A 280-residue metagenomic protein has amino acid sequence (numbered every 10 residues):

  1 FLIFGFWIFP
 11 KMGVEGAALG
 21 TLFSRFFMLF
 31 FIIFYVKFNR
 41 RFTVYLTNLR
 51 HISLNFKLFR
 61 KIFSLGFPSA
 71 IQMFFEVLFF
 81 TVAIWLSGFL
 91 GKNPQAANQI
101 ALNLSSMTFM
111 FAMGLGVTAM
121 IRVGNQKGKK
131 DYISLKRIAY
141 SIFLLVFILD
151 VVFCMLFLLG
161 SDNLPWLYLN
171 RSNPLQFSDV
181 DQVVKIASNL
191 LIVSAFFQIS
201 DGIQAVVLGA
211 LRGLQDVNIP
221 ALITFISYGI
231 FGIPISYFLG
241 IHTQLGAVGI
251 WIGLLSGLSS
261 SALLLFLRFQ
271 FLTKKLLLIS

Functional and structural regions predicted by a protein language model:
F1-G5, I33, T81-L86, M107 (+3 more regions): Alpha-helical transmembrane segments of multipass membrane proteins
I3-M12, F74-M107, N125, P165-F177 (+1 more regions): Helix-terminus/linker motif at the lipid-water interface of multi-pass membrane proteins
K11-G66, V123-F196, G240-S280: Short alpha-helical transmembrane segments in multi-pass integral membrane proteins
S24-M28, I32, V36, F56-T118 (+1 more regions): Transmembrane helical elements of multi-pass membrane transporters/channels
I32, F67, F79, A83 (+6 more regions): Hydrophobic/aromatic residues in alpha-helical transmembrane segments
A97-S161, D201-I223: Small-residue-rich hydrophobic transmembrane alpha-helices
N103-L104, T224-P234: Small-residue-enriched core segments of transmembrane alpha-helices in multipass membrane transport and channel
